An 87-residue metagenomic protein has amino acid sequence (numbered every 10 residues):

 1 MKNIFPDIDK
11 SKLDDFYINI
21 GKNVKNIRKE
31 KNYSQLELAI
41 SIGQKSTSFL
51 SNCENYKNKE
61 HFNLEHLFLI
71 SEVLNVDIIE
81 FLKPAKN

Functional and structural regions predicted by a protein language model:
K2-E30: A short, Lys/Arg-rich alpha-helix, primarily the initiator
V24, L38-A39, F49-C53, F81: Conserved hydrophobic/aromatic packing and binding residues within compact polymer-binding modules
K25, L36, F68: Residues within the helices of the helix-turn-helix
R28, A39-I40, S71: The alpha-helix within a helix-turn-helix
N32, K57-E72: Short, basic-rich loop-to-helix N-cap that marks the start of a DNA-contacting helix
Q44-E60: Recognition helix of helix-turn-helix/homeodomain-like DNA-binding domains that insert into the DNA major groove
L74-N87: Short C-terminal boundary/hinge segments that cap the last helix of small helical domains
